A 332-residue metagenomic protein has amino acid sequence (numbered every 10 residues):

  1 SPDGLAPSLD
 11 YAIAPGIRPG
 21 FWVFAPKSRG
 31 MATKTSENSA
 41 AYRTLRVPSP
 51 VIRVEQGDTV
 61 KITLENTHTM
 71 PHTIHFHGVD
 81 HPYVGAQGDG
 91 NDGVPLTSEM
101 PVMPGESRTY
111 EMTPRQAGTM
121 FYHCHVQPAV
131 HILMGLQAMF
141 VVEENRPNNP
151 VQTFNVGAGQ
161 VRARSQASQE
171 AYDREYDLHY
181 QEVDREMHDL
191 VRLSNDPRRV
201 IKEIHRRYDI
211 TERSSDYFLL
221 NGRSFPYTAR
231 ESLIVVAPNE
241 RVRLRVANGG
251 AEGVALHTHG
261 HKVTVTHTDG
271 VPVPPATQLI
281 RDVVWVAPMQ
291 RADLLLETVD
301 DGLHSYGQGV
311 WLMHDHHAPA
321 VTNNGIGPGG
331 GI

Functional and structural regions predicted by a protein language model:
S1-F21, A25-M31, K61, V102-E106 (+4 more regions): Extracytoplasmic entry segments of secretory-pathway proteins
S1-T73, G78-P101, N195-V242, G327-I332: N-terminal, post-signal-peptide metal-ligating segments of extracellular/periplasmic oxidoreductases, dominated by
I62, I74, C124, F140 (+5 more regions): Divalent metal-coordination and catalytic microenvironments
L64-H68, V246-G250, D300: Asparagine-centered strand-capping/turn motif at beta-strand->loop junctions
H68-H72, V79-Y83, G90-V156, I280-I332: Extracellular/periplasmic metallocenter environments
H81-G90, N148-P150, K262-P275: Short aromatic-acidic-glycine turn motif
Q169-T264, A292: Surface-exposed interaction/gating patches
E252, H257-Q278, L312, H317-P319: Active/binding-pocket-proximal capping segment
